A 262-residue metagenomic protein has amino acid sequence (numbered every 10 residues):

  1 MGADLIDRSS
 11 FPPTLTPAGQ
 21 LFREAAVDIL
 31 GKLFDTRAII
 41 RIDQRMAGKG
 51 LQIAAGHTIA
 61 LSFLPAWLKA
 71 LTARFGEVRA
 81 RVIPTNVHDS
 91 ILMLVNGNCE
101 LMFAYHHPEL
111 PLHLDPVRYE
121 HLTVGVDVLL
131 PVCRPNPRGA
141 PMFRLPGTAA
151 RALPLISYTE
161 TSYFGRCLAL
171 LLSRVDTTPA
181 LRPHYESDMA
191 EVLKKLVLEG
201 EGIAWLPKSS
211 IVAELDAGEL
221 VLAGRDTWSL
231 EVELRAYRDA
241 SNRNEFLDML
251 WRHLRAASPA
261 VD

Functional and structural regions predicted by a protein language model:
M1, F22-Q44: Alpha-helical linker/hinge and terminal dimerization helices associated with HTH transcriptional regulators
M1-P17: A short LG(V/I)-centered, amphipathic sequence patch enriched for acidic residue(s) preceding the LG motif
K49-P111: Central regulatory/effector-binding core of bacterial HTH transcription factors
F63, V132, R138-G139, V221-D262: A late-sequence structural motif
N86-L153: Acidic, Gly/Pro-rich loop/turn segments at junctions of secondary structure
N86-S90, V95-N98, Y105, F164 (+1 more regions): Hydrophobic hinge/microswitch elements
H113-L122, D127, E191-A240: Beta-alpha-beta core module
R138-D176, W251, V261: Secondary-structure junction motif
